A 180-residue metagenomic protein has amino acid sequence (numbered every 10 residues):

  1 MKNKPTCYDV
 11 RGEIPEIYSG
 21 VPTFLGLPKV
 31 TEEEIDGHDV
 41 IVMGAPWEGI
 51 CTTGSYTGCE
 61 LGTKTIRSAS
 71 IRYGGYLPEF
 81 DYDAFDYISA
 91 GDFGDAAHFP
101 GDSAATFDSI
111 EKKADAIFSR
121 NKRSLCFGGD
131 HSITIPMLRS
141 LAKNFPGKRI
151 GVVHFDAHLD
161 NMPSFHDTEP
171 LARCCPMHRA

Functional and structural regions predicted by a protein language model:
K2-A180: Conserved alpha-helical scaffold segments that buttress catalytic/binding sites
